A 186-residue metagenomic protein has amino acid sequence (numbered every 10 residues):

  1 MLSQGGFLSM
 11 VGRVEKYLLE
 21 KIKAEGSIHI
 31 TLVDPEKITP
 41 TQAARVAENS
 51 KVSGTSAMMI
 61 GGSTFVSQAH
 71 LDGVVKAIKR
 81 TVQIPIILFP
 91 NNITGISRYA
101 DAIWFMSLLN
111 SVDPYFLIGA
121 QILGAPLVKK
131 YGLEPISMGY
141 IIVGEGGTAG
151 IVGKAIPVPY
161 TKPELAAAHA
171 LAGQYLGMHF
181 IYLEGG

Functional and structural regions predicted by a protein language model:
L2, G6-A43: N-terminal basic/disordered segments at the start of proteins
I28, P35-G186: Alpha/beta enzyme core
